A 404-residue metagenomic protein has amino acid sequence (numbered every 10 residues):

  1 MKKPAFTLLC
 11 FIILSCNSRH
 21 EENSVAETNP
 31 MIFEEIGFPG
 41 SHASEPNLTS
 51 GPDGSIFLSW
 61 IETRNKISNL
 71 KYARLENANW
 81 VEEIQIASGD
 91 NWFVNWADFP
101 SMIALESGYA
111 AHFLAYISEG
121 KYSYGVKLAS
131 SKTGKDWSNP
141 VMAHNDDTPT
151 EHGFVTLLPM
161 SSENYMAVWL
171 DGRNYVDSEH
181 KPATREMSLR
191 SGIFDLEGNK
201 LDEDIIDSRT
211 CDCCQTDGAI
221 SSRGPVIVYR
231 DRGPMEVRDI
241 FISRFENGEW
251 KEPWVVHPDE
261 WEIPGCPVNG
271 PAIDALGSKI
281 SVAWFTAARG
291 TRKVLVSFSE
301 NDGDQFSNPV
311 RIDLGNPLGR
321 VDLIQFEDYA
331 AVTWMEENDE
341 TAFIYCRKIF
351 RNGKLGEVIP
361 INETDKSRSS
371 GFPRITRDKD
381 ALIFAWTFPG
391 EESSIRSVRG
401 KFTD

Functional and structural regions predicted by a protein language model:
K2-L8: Sec-dependent signal peptide recognition, specifically the positively charged N-region followed immediately by
L14-S15: C-terminal motif of bacterial Sec signal peptides marking the signal peptidase cleavage site
S18-D404: Extracellular, repeat-based ectodomains that mediate carbohydrate processing or recognition
